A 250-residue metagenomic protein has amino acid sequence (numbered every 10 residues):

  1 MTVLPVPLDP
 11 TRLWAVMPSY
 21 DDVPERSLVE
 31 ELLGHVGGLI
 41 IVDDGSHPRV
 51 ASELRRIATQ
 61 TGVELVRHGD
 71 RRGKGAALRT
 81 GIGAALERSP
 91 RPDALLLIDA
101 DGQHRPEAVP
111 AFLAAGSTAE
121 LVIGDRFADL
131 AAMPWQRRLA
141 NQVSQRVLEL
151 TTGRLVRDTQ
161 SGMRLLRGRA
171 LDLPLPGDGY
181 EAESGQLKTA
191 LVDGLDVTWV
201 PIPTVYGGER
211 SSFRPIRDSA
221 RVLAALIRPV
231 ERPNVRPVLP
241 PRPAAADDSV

Functional and structural regions predicted by a protein language model:
M1-P18, D22-P24, L175-V250: Hydrophobic helical membrane-anchoring modules
S19-H35, R49: Short, well-formed alpha-helical segments that are part of the catalytic scaffolds of diverse glycosyltransferases
D21-E25, S46, K74, R105: Donor nucleotide-sugar binding loop of glycosyltransferases
G37-S46, V66-H68: Short beta-strand/loop segment that forms part of the nucleotide-sugar
D43-S52, G102: A conserved acidic beta->alpha catalytic loop
A58-Q60, A84-D93: Alpha-helix termini
G69-A84, P106-Y180, G207-R217: Acceptor/aglycone-binding surface of glycosyltransferases and processive sugar-polymer synthases
S89-Q103: Short beta-strand-to-loop acidic/aromatic patch adjacent to the donor-nucleotide binding site
